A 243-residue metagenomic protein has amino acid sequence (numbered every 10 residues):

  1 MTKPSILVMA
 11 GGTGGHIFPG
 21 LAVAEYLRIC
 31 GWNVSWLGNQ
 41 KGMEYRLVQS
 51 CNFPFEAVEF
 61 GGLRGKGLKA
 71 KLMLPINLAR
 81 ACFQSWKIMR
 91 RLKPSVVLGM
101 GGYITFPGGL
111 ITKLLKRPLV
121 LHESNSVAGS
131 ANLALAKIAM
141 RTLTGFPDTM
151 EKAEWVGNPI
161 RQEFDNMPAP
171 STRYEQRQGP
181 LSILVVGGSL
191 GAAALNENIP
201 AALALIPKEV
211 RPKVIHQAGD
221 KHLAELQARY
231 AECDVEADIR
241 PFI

Functional and structural regions predicted by a protein language model:
K3-G11, R28-N77, D220-H222: Conserved nucleotide-sugar phosphate-binding/catalytic loop shared by glycosyltransferases and other
H16-L27: Short amphipathic alpha-helix
N33, M43, P54, K113-P170: Active-site-proximal region of nucleotide-activated glycan assembly enzymes, centered on histidine/acidic-rich loops
V34-N39, L143-G145, P212-G219: Short internal beta-strands
G42, L47, C51, A169 (+1 more regions): Donor-nucleotide binding loops and adjacent catalytic segments primarily of GT-B fold Leloir glycosyltransferases
G42-R46, P94-L115: An aromatic- and histidine-rich active-site surface loop
G67-V96, L114: An amphipathic, basic-hydrophobic alpha-helix
